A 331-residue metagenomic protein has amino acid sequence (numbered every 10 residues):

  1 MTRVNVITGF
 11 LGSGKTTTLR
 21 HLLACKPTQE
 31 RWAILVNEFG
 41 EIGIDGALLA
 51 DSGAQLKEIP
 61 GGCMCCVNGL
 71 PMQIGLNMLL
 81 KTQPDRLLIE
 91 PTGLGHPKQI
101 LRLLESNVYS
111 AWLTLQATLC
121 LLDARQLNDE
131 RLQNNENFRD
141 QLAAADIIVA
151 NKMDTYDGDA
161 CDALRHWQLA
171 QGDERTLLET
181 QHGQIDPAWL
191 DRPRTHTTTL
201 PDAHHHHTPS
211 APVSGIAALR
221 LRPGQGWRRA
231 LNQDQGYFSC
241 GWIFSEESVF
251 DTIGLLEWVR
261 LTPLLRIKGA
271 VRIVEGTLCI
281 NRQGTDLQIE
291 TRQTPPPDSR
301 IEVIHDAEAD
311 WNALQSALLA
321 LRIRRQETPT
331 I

Functional and structural regions predicted by a protein language model:
T2-S13, T17-R131: Nucleotide-state-sensitive switch-loop elements of NTP-binding domains
R3, N68-P71, H96, N134-N137 (+5 more regions): Helical mechanochemical/support elements of P-loop NTPase systems and associated helical scaffolds
A33-I34, L88, L113-D123, L142-M153 (+1 more regions): Conserved beta-strand/loop subsegment of P-loop NTPase cores
A50-G53, S106-N107, E136-F138, H166-Q168 (+1 more regions): Short, hinge-like loop/turn segments at secondary-structure boundaries
M78, Q99-L103, Q141-A144, A163-W167: Alpha-helical scaffold elements adjacent to nucleotide-binding pockets in ATP/GTP-utilizing enzyme cores
N128, L132-A144, A150: Flexible active-site lid/hinge loop adjacent to a nucleotide/diphosphate and Mg2+-phosphate binding pocket
I147, T155-P297, A307-N312, S316-I331: C-terminal accessory "lid"/substrate-recognition subdomains
V303-I304: Flexible loop/N-cap segments at domain edges
